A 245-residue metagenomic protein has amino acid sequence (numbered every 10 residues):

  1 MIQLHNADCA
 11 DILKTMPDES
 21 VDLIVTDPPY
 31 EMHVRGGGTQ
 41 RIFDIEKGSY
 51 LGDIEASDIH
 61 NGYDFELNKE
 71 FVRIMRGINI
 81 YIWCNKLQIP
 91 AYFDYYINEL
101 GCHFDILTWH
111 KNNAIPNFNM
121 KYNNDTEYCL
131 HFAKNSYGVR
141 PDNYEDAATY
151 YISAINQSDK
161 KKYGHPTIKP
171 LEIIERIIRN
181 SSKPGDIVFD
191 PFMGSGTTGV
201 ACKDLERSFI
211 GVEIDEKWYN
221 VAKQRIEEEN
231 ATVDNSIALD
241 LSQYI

Functional and structural regions predicted by a protein language model:
M1-V212, K217-N220: Core catalytic lobe of class I
N6-D11, L239-I245: Conserved SAM/SAH-binding loop
N98, N220, E228, S242-Q243: Polar/charged alpha-helical tracts
K223-L239: Short, conserved SAM-binding/catalytic segment of Class I S-adenosyl-L-methionine-dependent methyltransferases
